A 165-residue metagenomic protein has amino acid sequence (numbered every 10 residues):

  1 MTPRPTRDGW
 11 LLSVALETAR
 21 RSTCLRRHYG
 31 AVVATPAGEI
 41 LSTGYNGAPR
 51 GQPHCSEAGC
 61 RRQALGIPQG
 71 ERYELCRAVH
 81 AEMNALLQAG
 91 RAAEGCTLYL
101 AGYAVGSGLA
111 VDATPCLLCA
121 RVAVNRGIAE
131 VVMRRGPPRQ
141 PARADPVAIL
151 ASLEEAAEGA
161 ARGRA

Functional and structural regions predicted by a protein language model:
T2-H28: Short, basic/aromatic recognition patches
P5-T6, S42-A165: Zn2+-dependent cytidine deaminase-like catalytic core
T23-L25, A34, L87-A92: Short, conserved, surface-exposed binding loops centered on an aromatic residue
H28-T43: Short beta-strand scaffold segments in enzyme catalytic cores
